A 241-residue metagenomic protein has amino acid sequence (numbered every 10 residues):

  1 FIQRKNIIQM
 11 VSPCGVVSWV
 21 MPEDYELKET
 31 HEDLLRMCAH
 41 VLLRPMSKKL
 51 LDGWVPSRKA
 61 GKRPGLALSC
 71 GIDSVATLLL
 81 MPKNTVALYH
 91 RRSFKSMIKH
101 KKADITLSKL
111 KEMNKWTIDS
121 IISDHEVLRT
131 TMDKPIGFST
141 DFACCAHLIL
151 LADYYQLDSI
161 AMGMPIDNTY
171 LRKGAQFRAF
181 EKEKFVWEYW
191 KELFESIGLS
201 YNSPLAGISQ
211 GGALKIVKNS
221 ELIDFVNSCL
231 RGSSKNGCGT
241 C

Functional and structural regions predicted by a protein language model:
F1-I2: N-terminal basic/disordered segments at the start of proteins
K5-G15, D33-C38, L42-P64, I72 (+1 more regions): Nucleotide-activated chemistry modules centered on ATP-dependent adenylation/adenylyltransferase
V17-L27: Beta-strand/loop nucleic-acid-binding surfaces
K28-E32: Short, charged, low-complexity patches
A67: Residues at the beta-strand->loop junction immediately N-terminal to the Walker
